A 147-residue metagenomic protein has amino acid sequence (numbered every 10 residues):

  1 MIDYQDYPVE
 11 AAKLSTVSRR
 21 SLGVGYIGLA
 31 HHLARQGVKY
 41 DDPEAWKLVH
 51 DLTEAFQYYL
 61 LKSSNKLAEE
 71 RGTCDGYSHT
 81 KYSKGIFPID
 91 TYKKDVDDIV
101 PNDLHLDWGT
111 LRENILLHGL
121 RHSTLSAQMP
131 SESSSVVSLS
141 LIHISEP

Functional and structural regions predicted by a protein language model:
M1-K13, V17, V38-S131: Internal maturation/activation junctions in enzymes
R20-R35, D51-E54, S133-V136: Contiguous, well-ordered alpha-helical segments that form the cores/surfaces of helical PPI scaffolds
P130-S131, S138-S140: Short acidic-glycine loop/turn motifs at beta-strand connectors
I142-P147: Conserved small/polar residues in nucleotide/adenosyl-binding loops
